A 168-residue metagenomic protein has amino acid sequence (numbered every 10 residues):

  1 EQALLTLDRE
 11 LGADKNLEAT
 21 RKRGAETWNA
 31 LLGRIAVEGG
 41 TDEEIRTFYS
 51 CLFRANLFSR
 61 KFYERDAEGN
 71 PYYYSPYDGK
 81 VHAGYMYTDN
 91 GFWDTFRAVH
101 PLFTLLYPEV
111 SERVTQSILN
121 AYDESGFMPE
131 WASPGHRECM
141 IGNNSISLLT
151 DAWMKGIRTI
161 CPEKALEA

Functional and structural regions predicted by a protein language model:
E1-M86, F127-M128, R158-E167: Acidic/polar, glycine-enriched structural segments that form the non-catalytic walls/loops of the carbohydrate-binding
Q2-A3, F58, F62, Y72 (+5 more regions): Flexible loop/turn segments at secondary-structure boundaries
E38-T41, Y85-D89, V99-H100, P108-R113 (+1 more regions): A conserved hydrophobic secondary-structure block that centers on an alpha-helix together with its immediately flanking
E43-E44, Y85-D94, R137-S145: Secondary-structure capping and boundary motifs in well-ordered enzyme cores
F48-E64, T88-S111, T150-I157: Alpha-helical support elements that line or immediately flank enzyme active sites and cofactor-binding pockets
V81-G84, T95, V99, S133 (+1 more regions): Flexible glycine/proline-enriched surface loops and loop-helix/loop-strand junctions
V110, S117-A168: Active-site cavity-forming subdomains of large catalytic enzyme subunits
